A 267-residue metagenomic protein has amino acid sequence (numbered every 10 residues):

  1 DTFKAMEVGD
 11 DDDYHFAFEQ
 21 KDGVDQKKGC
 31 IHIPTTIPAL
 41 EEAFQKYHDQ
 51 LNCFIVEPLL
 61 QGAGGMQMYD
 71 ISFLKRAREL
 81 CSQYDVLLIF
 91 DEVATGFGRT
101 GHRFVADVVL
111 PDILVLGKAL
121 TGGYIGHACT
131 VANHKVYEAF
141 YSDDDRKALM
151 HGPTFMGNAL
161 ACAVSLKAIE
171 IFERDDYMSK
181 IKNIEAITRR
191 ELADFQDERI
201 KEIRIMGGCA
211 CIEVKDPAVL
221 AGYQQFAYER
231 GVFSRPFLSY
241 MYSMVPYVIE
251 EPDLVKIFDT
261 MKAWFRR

Functional and structural regions predicted by a protein language model:
D1-R267: Conserved N-terminal phosphate-binding loop of PLP-dependent enzymes in the Aspartate aminotransferase
